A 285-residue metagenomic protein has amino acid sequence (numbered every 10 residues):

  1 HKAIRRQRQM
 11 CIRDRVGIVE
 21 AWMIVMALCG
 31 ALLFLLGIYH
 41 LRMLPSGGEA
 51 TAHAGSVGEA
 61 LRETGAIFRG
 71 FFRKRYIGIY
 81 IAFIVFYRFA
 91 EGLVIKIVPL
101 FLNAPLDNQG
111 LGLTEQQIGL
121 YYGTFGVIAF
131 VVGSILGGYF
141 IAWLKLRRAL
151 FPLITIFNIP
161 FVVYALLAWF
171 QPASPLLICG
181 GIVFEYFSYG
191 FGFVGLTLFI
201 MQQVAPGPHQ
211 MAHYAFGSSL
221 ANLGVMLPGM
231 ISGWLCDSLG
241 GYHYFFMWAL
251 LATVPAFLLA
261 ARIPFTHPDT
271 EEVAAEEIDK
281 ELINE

Functional and structural regions predicted by a protein language model:
H1-R8, I12: Single conserved hydrophobic/aromatic residue that forms the stacking wall/gate of nucleotide- or nucleobase-binding
G30-A50, L259-P264: C-terminal membrane-cytosol helix-exit motif in multi-pass small-molecule transporters
G48-Y80, D279-E285: Juxtamembrane intracellular "pre-TM" segments in multi-pass secondary transporters
R73-V94, V183: Pair of pore-lining "gating" transmembrane helices in MFS-fold secondary transporters
K96-G119: Short amphipathic helix-loop junctions that connect adjacent transmembrane helices in Major Facilitator Superfamily/SLC
V132-F151, C236-D237: Helix-to-loop junctions at the C-terminal end of transmembrane segments in multipass secondary transporters
R147-L196: C-terminal transmembrane helical hairpin of 12-TM major facilitator-type secondary transporters
G207-S238: A late C-terminal transmembrane helix in Major Facilitator Superfamily
